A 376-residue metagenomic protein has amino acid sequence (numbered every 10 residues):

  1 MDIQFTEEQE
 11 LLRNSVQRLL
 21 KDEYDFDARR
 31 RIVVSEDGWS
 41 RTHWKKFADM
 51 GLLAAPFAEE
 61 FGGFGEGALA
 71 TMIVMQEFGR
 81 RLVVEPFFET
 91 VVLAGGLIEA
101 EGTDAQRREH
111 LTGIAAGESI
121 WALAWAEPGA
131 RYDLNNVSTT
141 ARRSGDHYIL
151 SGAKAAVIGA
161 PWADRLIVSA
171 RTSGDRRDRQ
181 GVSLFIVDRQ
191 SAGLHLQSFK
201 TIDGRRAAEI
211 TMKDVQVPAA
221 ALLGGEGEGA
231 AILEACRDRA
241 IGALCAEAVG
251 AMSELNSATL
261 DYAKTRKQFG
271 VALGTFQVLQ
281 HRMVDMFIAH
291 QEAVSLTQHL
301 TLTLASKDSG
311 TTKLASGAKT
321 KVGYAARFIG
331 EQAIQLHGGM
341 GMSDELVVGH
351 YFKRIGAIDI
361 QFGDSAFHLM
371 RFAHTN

Functional and structural regions predicted by a protein language model:
M1-E85, E101-Q106, G113, G117-E118 (+2 more regions): Alpha-helical interface subdomain recognition
G51, M75-G79, A170, V187-S191 (+1 more regions): Short Ser/Thr-interspersed hydrophobic loop/turn segments at strand-loop and sheet-helix junctions that line or gate
F87, G129-Y132, A156-G159, D175-R176 (+1 more regions): Short Gly/Pro-enriched turn/cap motifs at secondary-structure boundaries
L93-G102: Helix-loop "lid/cap" segments that line or gate small-molecule binding pockets
G117-P128: A short, Trp-centered hydrophobic/proline-enriched beta-strand micro-motif
Y132, N136-S138, D188-L222: Flexible, small-/acidic-enriched active-site or ligand-binding loops
D133-S151: Cytochrome P450 C-terminal beta-domain/meander region
H147, S151-H195: A short core secondary-structure module
